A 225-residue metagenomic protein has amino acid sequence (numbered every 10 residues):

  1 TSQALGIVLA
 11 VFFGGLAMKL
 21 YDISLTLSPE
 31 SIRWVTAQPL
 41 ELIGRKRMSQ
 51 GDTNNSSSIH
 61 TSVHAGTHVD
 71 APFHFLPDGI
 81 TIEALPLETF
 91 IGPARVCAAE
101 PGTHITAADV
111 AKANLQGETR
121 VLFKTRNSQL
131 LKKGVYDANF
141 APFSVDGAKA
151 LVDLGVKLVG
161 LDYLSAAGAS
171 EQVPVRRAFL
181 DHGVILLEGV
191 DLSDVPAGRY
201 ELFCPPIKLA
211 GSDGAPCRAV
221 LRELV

Functional and structural regions predicted by a protein language model:
T1-V11: Extreme N-terminal basic, low-complexity initiation segments that serve as generic localization/processing leaders
V11-V225: Active-/binding-site microenvironments in catalytic and ligand-binding cores
